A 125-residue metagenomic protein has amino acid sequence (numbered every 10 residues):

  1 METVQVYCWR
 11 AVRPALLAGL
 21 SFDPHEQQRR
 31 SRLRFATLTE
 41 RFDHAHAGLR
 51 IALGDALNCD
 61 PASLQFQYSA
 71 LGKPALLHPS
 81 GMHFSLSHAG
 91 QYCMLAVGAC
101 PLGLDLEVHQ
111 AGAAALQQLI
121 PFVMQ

Functional and structural regions predicted by a protein language model:
M1-Q125: Core catalytic alpha/beta fold that binds nucleotide/phospho-ligands
